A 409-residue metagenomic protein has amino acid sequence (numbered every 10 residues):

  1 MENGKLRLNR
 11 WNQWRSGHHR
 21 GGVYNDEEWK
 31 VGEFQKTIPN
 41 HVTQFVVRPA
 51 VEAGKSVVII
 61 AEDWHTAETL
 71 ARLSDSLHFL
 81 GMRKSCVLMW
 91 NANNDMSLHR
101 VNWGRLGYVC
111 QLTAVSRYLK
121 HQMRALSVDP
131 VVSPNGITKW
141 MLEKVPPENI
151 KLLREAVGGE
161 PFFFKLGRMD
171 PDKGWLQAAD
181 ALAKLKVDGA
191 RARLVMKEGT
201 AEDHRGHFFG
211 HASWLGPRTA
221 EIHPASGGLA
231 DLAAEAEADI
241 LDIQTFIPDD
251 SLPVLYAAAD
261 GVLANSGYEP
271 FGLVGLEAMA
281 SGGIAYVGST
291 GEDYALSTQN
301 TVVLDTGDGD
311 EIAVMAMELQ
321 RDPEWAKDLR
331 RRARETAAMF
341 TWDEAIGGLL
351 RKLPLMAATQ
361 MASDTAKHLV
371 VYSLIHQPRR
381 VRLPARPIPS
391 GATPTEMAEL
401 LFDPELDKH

Functional and structural regions predicted by a protein language model:
M1-S56, I222-E237: A conserved catalytic-core segment of Leloir-type glycosyltransferases
L153-K173, A179-L182, L194-E198: Conserved donor-binding/catalytic core segment of Leloir-type glycosyltransferases
E198, R205-D250: Nucleotide-activated donor-binding/catalytic signature segment of Leloir-type glycosyltransferases, i.e., the conserved
D249, P253-A259: Short alpha-helical donor nucleotide-sugar binding micro-motif in glycosyltransferases
G267: Aromatic "clamp/platform" in nucleotide-sugar-dependent glycosyltransferases that forms part of the donor/acceptor
A280-G288: Short hydrophobic beta-strand element within catalytic cores of glycosyltransferases and related nucleotide-activated
T301-G309, E318-P323: Conserved acidic donor-binding segment of nucleotide-sugar-dependent glycosyltransferases
R321-M361: A charged, aromatic-enriched C-terminal amphipathic alpha-helix characteristic of glycosyltransferases across folds
